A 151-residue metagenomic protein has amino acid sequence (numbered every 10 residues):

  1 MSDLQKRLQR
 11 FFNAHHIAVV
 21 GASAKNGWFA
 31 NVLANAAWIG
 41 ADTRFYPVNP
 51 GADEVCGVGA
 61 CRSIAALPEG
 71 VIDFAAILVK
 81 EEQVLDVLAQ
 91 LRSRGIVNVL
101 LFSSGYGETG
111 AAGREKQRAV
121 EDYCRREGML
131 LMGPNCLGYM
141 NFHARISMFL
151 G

Functional and structural regions predicted by a protein language model:
M1-G151: Catalytic-core regions of core metabolic enzymes, especially those transforming organic acids/acyl-group intermediates
